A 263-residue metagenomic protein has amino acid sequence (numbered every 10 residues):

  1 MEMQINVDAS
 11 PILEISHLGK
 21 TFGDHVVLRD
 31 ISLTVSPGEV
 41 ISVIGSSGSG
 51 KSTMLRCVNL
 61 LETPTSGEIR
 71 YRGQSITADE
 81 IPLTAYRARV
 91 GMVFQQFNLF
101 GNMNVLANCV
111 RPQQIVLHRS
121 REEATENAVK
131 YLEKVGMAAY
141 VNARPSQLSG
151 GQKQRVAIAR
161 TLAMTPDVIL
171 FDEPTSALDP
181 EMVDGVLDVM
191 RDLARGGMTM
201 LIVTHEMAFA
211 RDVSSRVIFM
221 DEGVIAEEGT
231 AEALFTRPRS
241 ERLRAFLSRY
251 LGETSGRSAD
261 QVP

Functional and structural regions predicted by a protein language model:
M1-G19, T254-P263: ABC-family P-loop ATPase nucleotide-binding domain
D8-A231: ABC family nucleotide-binding domain
E232-P263: C-terminal boundary and immediately downstream tail of ABC-type ATPase nucleotide-binding domains
